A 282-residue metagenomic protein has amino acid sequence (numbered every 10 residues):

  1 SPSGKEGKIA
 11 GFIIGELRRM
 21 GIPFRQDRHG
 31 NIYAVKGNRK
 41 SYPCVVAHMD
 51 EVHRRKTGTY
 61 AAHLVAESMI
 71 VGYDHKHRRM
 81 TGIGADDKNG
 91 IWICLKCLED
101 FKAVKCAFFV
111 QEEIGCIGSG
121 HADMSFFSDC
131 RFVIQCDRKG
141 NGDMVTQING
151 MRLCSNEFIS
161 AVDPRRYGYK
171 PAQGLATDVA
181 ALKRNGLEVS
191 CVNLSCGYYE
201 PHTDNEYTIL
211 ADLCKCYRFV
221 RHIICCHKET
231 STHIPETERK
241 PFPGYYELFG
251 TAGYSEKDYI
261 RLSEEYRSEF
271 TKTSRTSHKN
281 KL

Functional and structural regions predicted by a protein language model:
P2-S41: A non-catalytic alpha/beta surface segment that caps or lines the substrate-entry region of metallo-dependent hydrolase
R19-Q26, M69, R165-P171: Short secondary-structure junctions
K40-A103: Active-site metal-coordination/substrate-binding segment of hydrolases, especially metallo-dependent peptidases
R79-E157, P171, D178-V179: Acidic/histidine-rich catalytic neighborhood of metal-dependent amide-processing enzymes
T146-G186, D258-S263: An extended, acidic, His-containing surface patch that forms the Zn2+-binding/catalytic region of metallohydrolases
K170-C216: Zn-dependent metallopeptidase/amidohydrolase metal-coordination segment
E200-R275, N280-L282: His/Asp/Glu-rich mid-to-C-terminal helical/loop segments that flank catalytic regions of hydrolases
